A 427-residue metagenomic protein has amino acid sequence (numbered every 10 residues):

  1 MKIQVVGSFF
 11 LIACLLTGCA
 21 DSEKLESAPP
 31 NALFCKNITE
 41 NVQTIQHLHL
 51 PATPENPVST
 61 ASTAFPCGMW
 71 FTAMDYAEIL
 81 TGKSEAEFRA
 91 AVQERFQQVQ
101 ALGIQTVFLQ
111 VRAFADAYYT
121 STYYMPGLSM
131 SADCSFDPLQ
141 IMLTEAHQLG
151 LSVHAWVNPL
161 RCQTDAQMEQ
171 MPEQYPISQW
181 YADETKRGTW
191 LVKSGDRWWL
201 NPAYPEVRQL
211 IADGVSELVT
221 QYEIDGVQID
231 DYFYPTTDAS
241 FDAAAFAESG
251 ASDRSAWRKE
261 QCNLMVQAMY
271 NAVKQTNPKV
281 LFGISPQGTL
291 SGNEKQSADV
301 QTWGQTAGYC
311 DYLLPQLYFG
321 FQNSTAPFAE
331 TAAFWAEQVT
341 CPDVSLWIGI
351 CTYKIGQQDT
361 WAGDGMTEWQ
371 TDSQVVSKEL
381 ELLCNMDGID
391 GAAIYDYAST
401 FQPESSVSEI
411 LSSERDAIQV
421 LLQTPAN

Functional and structural regions predicted by a protein language model:
L16-G18: C-terminal motif of bacterial Sec signal peptides marking the signal peptidase cleavage site
F34-A91, P286-G288, Y353: Boundary/entry segment of secreted carbohydrate-active catalytic domains
S59-R89, H154-A155, L160-E217, Q221 (+2 more regions): Active-site-adjacent "subsite" loops/lids of carbohydrate-active enzymes
K83-L102, G127-L149, L210, E260-M265: Aromatic- and glycine-enriched glycan-recognition loops and surfaces that form the carbohydrate-binding subsites
F88, Q105, Q140, A182-T306 (+1 more regions): Polysaccharide-binding and catalytic clefts of secreted carbohydrate-active enzymes
A90-D116, Q221-G226, G308-Y312, L383-G391: Catalytic domains of carbohydrate-active enzymes, especially glycoside hydrolases
L102-F136: Aromatic-lined carbohydrate-binding/catalytic grooves of carbohydrate-active enzymes
A307-P327, W335-E337, C341-N427: Substrate-binding cleft of secreted/luminal carbohydrate-active enzymes
